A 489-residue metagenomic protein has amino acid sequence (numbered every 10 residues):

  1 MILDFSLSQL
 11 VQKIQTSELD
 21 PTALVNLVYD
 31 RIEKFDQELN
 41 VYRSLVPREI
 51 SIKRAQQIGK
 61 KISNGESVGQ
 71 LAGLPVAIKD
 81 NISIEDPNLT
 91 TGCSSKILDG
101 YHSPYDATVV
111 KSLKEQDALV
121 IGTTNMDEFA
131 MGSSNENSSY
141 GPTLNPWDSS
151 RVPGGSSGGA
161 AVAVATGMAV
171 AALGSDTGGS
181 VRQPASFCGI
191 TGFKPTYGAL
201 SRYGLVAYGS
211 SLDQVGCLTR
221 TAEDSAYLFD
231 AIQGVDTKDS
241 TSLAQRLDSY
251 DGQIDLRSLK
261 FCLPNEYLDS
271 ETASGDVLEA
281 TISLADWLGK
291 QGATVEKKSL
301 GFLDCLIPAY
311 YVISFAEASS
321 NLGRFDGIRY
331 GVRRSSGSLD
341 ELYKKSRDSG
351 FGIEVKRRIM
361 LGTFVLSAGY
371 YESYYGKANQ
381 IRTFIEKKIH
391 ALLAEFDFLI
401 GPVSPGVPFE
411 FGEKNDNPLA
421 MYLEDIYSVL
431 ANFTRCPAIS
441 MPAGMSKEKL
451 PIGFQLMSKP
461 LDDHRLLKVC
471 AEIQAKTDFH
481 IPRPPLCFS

Functional and structural regions predicted by a protein language model:
M1-R54, K60, K290-G292, P482-S489: An N-terminal boundary/leader segment
L3, G73, L212-Q214, T237-S319 (+3 more regions): Gly/Ser-rich, acidic/histidine-flanked active-site/gating loops
S17, G73, E115, A169 (+6 more regions): Glycine-rich, small-residue loops and helix-cap segments that act as flexible hinges at active-site edges
V28, S51, K79, L113 (+6 more regions): Conserved hydrophobic/aromatic pocket- or pore-lining residues that grip, position, or stack substrates in active sites
Q70-V109: Enzymes and membrane/adaptor proteins characterized by extended Gly/Ser/Thr/Asp/Glu-rich, aromatic-dotted
T91-G100, T272-G275, Y371, F409-L419: Glycine/threonine-rich flexible loop motifs
Y105-A107, K111-V235, F433-G444, L450-G453: Short glycine/serine-rich loop segments
K194-E279, L284, L339-K345, T477-F488: A short helix-breaking turn/cap at a secondary-structure junction
